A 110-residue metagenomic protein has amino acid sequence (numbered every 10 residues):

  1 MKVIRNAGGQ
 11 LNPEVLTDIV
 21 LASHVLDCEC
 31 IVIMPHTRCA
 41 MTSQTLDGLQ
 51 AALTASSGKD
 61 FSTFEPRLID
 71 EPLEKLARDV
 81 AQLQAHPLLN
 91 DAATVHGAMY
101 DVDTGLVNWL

Functional and structural regions predicted by a protein language model:
M1, I19-L21: Short, solvent-exposed amphipathic alpha-helical segments in soluble enzyme and RNA/protein-processing domains
M1-G8: Short, basic, glycine/proline-bearing loop/turn elements
G9-E14, L21-H24, C30, A40-L110: Divalent-metal-activated hydrolytic enzyme cores
